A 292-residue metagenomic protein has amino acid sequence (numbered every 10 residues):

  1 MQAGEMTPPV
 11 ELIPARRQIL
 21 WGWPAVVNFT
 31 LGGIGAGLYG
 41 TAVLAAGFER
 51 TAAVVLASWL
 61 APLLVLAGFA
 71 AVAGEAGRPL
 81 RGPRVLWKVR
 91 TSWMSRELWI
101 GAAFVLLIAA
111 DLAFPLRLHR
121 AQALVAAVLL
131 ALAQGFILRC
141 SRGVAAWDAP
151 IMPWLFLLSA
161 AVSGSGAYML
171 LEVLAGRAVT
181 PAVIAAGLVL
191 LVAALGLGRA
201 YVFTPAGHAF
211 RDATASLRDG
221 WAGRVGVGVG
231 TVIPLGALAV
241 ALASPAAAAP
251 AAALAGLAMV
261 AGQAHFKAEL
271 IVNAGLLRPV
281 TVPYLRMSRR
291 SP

Functional and structural regions predicted by a protein language model:
M1-T7, L66-E75, A127-L132, G198: Phosphate-binding glycine-rich loops and adjacent basic patches that engage nucleotide phosphates, nucleic-acid
M1-V27, P83-S92, A215-D219, L270-P292: Extramembrane terminal tails and long inter-domain/linker segments of multi-pass membrane proteins
M1-V65: Non-cleavable N-terminal signal-anchor transmembrane helices
G22-W23, F29-I34, A46-R50, T91-M94 (+1 more regions): Long, contiguous internal "core" modules enriched in hydrophobic/ aromatic residues
L38-I100, F104-L107: Membrane helical hairpin/interfacial module
A45-F48, R81, K88, A243 (+3 more regions): Alpha-helix termini
E49, L56, P62, S95 (+4 more regions): Charge-rich, low-complexity amphipathic helices in intrinsically disordered tails/linkers adjacent to domains
V72-G74, F266-N273: Charged/polar positions within long, soluble alpha-helices
